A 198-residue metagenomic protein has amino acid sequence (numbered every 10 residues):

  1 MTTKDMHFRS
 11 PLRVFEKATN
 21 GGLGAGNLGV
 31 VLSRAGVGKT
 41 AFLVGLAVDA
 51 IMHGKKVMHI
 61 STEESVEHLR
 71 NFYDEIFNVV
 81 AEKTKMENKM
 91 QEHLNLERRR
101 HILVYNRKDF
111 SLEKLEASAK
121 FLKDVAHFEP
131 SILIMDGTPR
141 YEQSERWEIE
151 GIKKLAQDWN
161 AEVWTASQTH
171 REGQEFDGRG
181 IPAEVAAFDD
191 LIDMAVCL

Functional and structural regions predicted by a protein language model:
R9-G22: Pre-Walker A adenine-sensing motif
G29-L32: Short hydrophobic/aromatic beta-strand immediately N-terminal to the Walker A/P-loop
A35: The conserved Walker
G38: Conserved glycine(s) of the Walker
A41-V104: Conserved P-loop
H59, I134-D136, A161-R171: Structural recognition of the conserved hydrophobic beta-strand(s) that form the central parallel beta-sheet of P-loop
R99-N160: Phosphate-binding/switch loop-helix module in NTP-utilizing enzymes
T165-L198: Phosphate-binding/switch region of NTP-binding enzymes
